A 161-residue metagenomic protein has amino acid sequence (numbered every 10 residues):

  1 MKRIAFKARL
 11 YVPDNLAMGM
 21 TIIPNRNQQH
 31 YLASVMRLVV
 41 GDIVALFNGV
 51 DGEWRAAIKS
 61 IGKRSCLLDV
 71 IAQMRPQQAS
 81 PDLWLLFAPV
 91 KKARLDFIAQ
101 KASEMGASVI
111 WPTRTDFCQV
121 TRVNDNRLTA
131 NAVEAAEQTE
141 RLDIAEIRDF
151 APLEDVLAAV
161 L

Functional and structural regions predicted by a protein language model:
M1-P76, N126: N-terminal positively charged helical leader segments and presequences
P76-L161: RNA substrate-binding interface of SAM-dependent RNA methyltransferases
